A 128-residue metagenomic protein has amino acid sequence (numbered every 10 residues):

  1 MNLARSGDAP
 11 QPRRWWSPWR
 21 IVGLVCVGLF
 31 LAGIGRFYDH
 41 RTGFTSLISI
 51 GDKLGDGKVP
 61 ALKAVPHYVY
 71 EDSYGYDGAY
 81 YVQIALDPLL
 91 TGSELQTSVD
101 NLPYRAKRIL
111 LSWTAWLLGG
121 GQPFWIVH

Functional and structural regions predicted by a protein language model:
M1-A61: Start-transfer (signal-anchor) and selected internal transmembrane alpha helices of multi-pass inner/ER membrane
P12-R20, L102, A106, L110 (+1 more regions): Structural motif marking the loop-to-transmembrane transition
F30, A64-Y68, T97: A near-ubiquitous, low-amplitude feature marking generic local secondary-structure context
R36, Y70, P103: Generic anion/oxyanion-binding catalytic loop in active/binding sites
D52-D72, Y76, Y80: Aromatic- and Gly/Pro-rich amphipathic surface segment
G75-S93, T97-Q122: Short hydrophobic/aromatic helix or loop-helix immediately within or flanking a transmembrane segment in polytopic
Q122-H128: Short, intrinsically disordered, charge-balanced linker/junction segments flanking boundaries in proteins
